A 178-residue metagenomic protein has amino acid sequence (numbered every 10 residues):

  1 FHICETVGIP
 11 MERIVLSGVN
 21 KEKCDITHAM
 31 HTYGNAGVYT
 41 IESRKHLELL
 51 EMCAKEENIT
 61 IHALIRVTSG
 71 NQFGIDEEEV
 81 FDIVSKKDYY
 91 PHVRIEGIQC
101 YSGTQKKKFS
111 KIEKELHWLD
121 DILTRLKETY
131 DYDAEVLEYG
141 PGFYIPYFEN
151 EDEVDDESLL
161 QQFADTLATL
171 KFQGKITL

Functional and structural regions predicted by a protein language model:
F1-V136, T166: Active-site-proximal beta-alpha core segment in soluble small-molecule metabolic enzymes
Q99, A134-E149: Active-site-proximal loop/short-helix segments that contain or immediately flank catalytic acid/base residue(s)
G142-L178: Anionic-ligand-binding alpha/beta catalytic cores of soluble enzymes and soluble regulatory domains that recognize
